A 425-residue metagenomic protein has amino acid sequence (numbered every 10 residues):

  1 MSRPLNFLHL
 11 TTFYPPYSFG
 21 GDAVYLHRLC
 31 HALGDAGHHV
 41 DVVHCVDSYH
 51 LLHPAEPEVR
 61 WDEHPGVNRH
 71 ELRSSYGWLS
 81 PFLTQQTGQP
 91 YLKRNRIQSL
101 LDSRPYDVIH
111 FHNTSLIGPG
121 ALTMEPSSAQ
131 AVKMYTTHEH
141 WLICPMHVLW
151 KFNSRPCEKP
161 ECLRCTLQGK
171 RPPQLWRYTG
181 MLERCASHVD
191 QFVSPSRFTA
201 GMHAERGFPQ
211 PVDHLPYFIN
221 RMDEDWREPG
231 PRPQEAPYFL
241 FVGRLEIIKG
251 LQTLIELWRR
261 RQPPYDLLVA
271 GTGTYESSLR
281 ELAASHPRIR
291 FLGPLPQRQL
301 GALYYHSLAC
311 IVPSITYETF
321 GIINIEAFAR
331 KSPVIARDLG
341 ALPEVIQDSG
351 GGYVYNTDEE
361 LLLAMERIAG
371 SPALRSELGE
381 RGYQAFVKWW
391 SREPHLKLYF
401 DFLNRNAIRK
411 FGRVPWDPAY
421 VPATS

Functional and structural regions predicted by a protein language model:
M1-E58, D102-R104, S128-A131, R259 (+1 more regions): N-terminal subdomain of nucleotide-sugar transferases
V24, P237, F241-R260, T274-S277: A conserved mid-protein helix/loop that constitutes part of the nucleotide-sugar donor-binding site
V42-R104, V108: A conserved catalytic-core segment of Leloir-type glycosyltransferases
W141, R155-F192: Membrane-proximal helix-turn-helix segments that form the acceptor-binding/catalytic region of lipid-linked
S278-Q299: Nucleotide-activated donor-binding/catalytic signature segment of Leloir-type glycosyltransferases, i.e., the conserved
P294-L295, L303-S307: Short alpha-helical donor nucleotide-sugar binding micro-motif in glycosyltransferases
Y305-T319, S332: Acidic donor-binding loop of glycosyltransferase active sites
D348-E359, R367-P372: Conserved acidic donor-binding segment of nucleotide-sugar-dependent glycosyltransferases
